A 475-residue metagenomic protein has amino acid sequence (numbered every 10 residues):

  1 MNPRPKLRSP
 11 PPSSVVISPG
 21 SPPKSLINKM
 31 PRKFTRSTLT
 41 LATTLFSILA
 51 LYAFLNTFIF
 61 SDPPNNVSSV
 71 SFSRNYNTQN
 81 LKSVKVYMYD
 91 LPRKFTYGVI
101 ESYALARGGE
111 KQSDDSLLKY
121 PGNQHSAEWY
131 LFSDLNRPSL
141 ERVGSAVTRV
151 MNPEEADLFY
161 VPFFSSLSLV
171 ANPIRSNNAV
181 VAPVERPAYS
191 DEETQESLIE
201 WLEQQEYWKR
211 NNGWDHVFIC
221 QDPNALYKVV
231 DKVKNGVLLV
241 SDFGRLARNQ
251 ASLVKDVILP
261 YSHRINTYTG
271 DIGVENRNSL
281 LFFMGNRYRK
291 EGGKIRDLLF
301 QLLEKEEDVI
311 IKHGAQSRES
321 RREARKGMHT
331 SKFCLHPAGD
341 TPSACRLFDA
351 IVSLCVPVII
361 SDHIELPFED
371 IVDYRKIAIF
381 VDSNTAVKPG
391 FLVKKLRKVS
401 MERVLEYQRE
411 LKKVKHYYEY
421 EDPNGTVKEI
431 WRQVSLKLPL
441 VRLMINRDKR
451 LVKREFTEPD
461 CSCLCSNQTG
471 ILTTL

Functional and structural regions predicted by a protein language model:
N2-R287, E291-R318, A324, H329 (+3 more regions): Juxtamembrane luminal stem/stalk of type II transmembrane Golgi/ER carbohydrate-processing enzymes
E323-Y418: Catalytic binding pocket for nucleotide-activated donors in carbohydrate/polymer assembly enzymes
